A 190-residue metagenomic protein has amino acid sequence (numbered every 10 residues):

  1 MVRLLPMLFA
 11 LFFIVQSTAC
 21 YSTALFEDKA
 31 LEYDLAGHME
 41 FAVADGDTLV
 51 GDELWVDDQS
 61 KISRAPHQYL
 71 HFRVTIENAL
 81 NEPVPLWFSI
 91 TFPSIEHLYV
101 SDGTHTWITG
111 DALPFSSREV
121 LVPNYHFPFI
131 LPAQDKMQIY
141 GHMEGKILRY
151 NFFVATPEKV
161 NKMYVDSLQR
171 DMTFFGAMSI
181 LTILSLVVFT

Functional and structural regions predicted by a protein language model:
M1-R3, I76, V100, G141 (+1 more regions): Generic low-polarity alpha-helical segments
V2-A10: Sec-dependent signal peptide recognition, specifically the positively charged N-region followed immediately by
I14-S17: N-terminal signal peptide c-region/cleavage motif recognized by signal peptidases
C20-R170: Soluble non-transmembrane domains of integral membrane proteins
D166-T190: Core alpha-helical transmembrane segments of integral membrane proteins
